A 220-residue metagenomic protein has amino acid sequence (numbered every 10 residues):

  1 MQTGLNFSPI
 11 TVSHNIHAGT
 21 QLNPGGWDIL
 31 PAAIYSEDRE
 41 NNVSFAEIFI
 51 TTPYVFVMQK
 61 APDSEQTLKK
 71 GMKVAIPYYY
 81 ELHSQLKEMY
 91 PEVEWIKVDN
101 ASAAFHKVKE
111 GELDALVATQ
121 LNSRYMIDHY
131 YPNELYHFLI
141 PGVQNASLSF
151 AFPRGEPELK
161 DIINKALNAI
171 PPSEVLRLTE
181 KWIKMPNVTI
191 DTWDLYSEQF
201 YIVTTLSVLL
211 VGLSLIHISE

Functional and structural regions predicted by a protein language model:
M1-S219: Proline/Glycine/Serine-rich low-complexity intrinsically disordered segments that serve as flexible stalks/linkers
